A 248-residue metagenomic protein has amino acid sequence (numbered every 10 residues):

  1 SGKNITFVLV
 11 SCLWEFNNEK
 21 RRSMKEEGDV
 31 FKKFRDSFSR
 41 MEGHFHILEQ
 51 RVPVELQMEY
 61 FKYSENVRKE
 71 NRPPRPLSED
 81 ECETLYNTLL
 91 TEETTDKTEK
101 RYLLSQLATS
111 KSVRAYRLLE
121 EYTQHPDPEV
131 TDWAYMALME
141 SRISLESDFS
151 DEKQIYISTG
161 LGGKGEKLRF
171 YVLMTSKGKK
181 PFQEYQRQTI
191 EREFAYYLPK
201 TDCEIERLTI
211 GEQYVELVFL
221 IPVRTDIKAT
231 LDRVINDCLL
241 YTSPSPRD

Functional and structural regions predicted by a protein language model:
K25-R101: Extended repeat-based scaffolds of very large eukaryotic assembly and lipid-transport proteins
M58-L77, E99-K111, E121, D132-S144: Structural detector for internal amphipathic alpha-helices that build alpha-solenoid repeat scaffolds
S78-L89, S112-E121, S147-D151: Amphipathic alpha-helical scaffolding segments comprising HEAT/armadillo-like alpha-solenoid repeats
L90-E93, Q124-P128: Solenoid-like repeat scaffolds
D132, M136-Y197: Long, charge-patterned amphipathic interaction tracts in eukaryotic proteins
K200-L239: Short, intrinsically disordered low-complexity segments
Y241-D248: Conserved small/polar residues in nucleotide/adenosyl-binding loops
